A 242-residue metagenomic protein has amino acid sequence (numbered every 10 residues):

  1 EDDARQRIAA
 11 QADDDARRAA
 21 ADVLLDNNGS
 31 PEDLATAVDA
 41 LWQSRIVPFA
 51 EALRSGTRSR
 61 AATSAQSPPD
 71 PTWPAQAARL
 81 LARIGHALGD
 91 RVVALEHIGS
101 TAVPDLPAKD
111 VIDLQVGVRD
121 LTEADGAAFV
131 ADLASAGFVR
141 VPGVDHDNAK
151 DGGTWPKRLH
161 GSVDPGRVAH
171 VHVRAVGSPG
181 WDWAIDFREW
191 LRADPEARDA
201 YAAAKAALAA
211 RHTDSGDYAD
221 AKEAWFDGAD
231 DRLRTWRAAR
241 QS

Functional and structural regions predicted by a protein language model:
E1-F49: Small-molecule kinase domains that catalyze NTP-dependent phosphoryl transfer to phosphate-bearing small molecules
A16-R18, G56-A62, D105-K109, D164 (+1 more regions): Short, flexible turn/loop "capping" segments at secondary-structure junctions
D39, G126-G137: Short amphipathic alpha-helices in soluble, non-transmembrane regions that often serve as interface/regulatory elements
A40-E96: Helical scaffold of the NTase/Pol beta-like nucleotidyltransferase catalytic core
L81-A127: Active-site nucleotide-donor binding segment shared across nucleotidyl transfer reactions
G137-G177: Conserved catalytic core of two-metal-ion nucleotidyltransferases
V173-S242: Catalytic cores of NTP-dependent nucleotidyl/adenyl transfer enzymes across multiple folds
